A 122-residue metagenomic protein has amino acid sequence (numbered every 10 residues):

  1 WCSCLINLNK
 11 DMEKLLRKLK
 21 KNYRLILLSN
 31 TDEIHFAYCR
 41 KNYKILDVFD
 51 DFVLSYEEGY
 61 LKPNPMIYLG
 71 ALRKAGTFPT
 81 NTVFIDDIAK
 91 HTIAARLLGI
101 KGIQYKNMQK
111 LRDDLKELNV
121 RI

Functional and structural regions predicted by a protein language model:
W1-I26, P65, M108: Short, acidic loop-to-helix structural element flanking the phosphoryl-transfer center in phosphate-processing enzymes
S29: Conserved phosphate-coupling serine/threonine residues in phosphotransfer and NTP-handling enzymes
D32-E33, A37-I122: Asp-based, Mg2+/Mn2+-dependent phosphohydrolase catalytic module
